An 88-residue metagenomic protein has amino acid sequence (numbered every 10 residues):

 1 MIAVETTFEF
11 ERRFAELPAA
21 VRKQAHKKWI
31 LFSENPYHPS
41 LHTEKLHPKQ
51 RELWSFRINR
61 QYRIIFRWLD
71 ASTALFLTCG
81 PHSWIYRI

Functional and structural regions predicted by a protein language model:
M1-V4, R12, E16, K23 (+2 more regions): Enriched for short, Lys/Arg-rich terminal
E16-A19, E34: Secondary-structure boundary motif
R22, H26-I30: Short, well-structured alpha-helical segments
K27, H42, L46-K49, R63 (+1 more regions): Flexible domain-boundary/linker segments
L31-F56: A short, surface-exposed loop/turn module that caps and links secondary-structure elements
